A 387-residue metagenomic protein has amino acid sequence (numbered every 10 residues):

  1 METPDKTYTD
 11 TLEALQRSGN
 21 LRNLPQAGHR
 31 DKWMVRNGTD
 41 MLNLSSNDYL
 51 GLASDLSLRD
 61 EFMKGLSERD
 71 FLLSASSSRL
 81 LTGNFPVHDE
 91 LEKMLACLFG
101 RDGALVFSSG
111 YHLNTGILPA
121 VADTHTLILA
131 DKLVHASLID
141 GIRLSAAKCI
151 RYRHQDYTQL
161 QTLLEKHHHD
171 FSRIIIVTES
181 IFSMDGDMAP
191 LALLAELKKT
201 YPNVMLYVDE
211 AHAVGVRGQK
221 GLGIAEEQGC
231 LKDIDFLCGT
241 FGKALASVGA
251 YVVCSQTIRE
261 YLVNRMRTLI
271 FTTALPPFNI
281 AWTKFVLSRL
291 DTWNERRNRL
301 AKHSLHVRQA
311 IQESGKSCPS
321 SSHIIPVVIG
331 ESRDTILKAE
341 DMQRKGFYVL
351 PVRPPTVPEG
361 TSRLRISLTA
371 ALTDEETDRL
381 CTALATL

Functional and structural regions predicted by a protein language model:
T9-D10, A14-L73, V204: N-terminal "arm"/small-domain region of PLP-dependent enzymes with the aminotransferase-like
L52, L56, D60-K64, K93 (+3 more regions): PLP-dependent enzyme catalytic core of the Aspartate aminotransferase-like
D60-G110, S304: Conserved N-terminal alpha-helix of the aminotransferase class I/II PLP-enzyme fold
I117-A136, Y157: Conserved PLP-anchoring active-site segment centered on the Schiff-base-forming lysine
I150, H154-V208: Active-site phosphate-binding strand-loop segment of PLP-dependent enzymes
K220, E226-Y261: Active-site PLP attachment segment
A274-W293, R299: Structural motif of enzymes handling amino- and sulfur-group chemistry
N298-L305, Q312-G346, L368-A370: Conserved PLP-binding catalytic core of the aspartate aminotransferase-like
